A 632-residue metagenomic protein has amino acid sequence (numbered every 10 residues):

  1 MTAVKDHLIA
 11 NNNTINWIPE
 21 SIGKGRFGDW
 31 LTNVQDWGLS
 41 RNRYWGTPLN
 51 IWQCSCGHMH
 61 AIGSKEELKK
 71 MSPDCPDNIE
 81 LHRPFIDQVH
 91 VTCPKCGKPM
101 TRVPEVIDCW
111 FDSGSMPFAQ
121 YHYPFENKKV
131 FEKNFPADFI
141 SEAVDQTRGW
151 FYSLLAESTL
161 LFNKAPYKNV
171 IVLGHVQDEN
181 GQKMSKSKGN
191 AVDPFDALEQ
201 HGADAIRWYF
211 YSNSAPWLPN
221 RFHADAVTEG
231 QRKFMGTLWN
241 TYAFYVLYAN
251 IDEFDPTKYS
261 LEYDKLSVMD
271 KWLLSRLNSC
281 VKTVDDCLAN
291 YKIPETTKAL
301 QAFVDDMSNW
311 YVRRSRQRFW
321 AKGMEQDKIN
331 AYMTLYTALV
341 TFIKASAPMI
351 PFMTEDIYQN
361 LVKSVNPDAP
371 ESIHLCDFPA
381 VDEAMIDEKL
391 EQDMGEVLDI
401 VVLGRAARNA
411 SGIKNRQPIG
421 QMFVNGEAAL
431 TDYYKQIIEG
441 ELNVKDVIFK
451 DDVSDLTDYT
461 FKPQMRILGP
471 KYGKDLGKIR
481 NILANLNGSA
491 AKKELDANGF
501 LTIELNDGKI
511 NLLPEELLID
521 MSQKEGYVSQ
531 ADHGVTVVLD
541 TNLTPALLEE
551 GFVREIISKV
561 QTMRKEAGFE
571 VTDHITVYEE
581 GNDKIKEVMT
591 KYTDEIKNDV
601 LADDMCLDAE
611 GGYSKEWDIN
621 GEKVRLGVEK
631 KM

Functional and structural regions predicted by a protein language model:
T2-S21, K133-N134, K282, Q530-A546: Residues forming anionic-ligand binding surfaces in small-molecule and nucleic-acid pockets of primarily soluble enzymes
N16-I22, L218-V227: Short, solvent-exposed helix-loop connector elements
D29-F111, S115-P117, Y123, L161-E199 (+3 more regions): Feature 926 captures the class I aminoacyl-tRNA synthetase adenylation module centered on the KMSKS loop
H122-F131, F135: Cytochrome P450 heme-binding Cys-pocket and its upstream "meander" loop
N134-Q146: A short glycine/serine-rich beta->alpha loop
W208-F210: Non-catalytic, structured segments within soluble enzyme domains
